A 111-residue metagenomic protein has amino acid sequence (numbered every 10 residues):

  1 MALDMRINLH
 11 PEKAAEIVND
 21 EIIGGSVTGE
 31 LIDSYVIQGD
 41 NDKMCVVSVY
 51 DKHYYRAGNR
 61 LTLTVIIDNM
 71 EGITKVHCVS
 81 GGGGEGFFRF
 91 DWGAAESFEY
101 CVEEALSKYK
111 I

Functional and structural regions predicted by a protein language model:
M1-T28, S34-Y35, I111: Terminal, regulation- and interaction-focused segments at domain boundaries
L3-N8, V47-K52, I66-I67: Short beta-strand element of the conserved SAM-dependent methyltransferase core
L9, K13, R60, G93 (+1 more regions): Conserved active-site and cofactor/substrate-binding residues in soluble primary-metabolism enzymes
I37-G39: Small/polar-rich, solvent-exposed N-terminal microdomains that initiate assembly or binding
N41-G58: Amphipathic, interaction-prone secondary-structure segments
R56-W92: Beta-strand/loop substructures that line and gate deep hydrophobic ligand-binding cavities in soluble
G86-I111: A conserved amphipathic terminal alpha-helix motif
